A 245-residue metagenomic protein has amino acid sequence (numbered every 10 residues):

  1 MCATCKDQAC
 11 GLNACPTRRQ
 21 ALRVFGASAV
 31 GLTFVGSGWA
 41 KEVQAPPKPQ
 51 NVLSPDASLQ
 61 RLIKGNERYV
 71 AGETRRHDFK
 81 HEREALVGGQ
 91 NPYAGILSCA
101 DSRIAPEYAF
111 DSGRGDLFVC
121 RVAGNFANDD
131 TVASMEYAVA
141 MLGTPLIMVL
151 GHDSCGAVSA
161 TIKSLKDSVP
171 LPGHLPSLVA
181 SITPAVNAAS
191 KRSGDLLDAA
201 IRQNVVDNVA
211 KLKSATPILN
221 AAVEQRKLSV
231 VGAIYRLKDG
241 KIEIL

Functional and structural regions predicted by a protein language model:
M1-P16: N-terminal secretory signal peptides
T17-L32: N-terminal export leaders
G36-A71, R75: C-terminal segment of N-terminal export signals and the immediately downstream linker at the start of the mature
L62, I96, V149, G232 (+1 more regions): Divalent metal-coordination and catalytic microenvironments
R76-G115: N-terminal short beta-loop-beta anion/metal-coordinating cradle
I104, Y108-D195, I201, D207 (+1 more regions): Short HxH-centered metal-ligating active-site micro-motif
K191-S229: Charged, glycine-interspersed solvent-exposed loop segments at helix/strand-loop junctions that cap or gate access
E224-E243: GST superfamily/GST-like fold recognition
